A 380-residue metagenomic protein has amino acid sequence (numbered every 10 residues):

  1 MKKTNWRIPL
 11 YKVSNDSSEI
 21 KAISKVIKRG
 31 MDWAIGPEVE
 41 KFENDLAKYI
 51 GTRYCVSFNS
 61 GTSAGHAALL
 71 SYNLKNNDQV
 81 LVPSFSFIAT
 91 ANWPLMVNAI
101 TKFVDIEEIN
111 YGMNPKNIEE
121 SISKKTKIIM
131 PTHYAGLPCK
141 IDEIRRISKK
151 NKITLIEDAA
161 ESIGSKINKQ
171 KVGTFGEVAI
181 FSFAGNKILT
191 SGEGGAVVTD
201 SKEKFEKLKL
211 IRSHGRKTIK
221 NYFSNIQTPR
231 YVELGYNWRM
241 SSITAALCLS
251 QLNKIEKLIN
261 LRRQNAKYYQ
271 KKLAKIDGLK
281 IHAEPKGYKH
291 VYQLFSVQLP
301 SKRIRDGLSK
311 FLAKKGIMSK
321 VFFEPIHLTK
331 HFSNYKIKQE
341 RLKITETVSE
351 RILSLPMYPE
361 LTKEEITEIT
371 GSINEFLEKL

Functional and structural regions predicted by a protein language model:
M1-D32, R230-V232: N-terminal "arm"/small-domain region of PLP-dependent enzymes with the aminotransferase-like
M31-Q79, W93-V97, F103-D105, Q170: Phosphate-binding glycine-rich loop
P37-N44, Y49-C55, K116, E120 (+5 more regions): PLP-dependent aminotransferase class I/II
V56, L81, K102, T154-I156 (+3 more regions): Structural detector of well-ordered beta-strand residues that form the stable sheet scaffold of enzyme domains
S57, V82, F103, V197 (+1 more regions): Conserved SAM-binding loop
L70-A159, K166: PLP-dependent aminotransferase-like
E157-S191, E206, K220, Q227-V232: Conserved active-site segment immediately N-terminal to the catalytic lysine that forms the internal aldimine
F181-S182, G195-D200, L249: Short beta-strand-to-turn element immediately C-terminal to the catalytic PLP-Schiff-base lysine in fold type I
